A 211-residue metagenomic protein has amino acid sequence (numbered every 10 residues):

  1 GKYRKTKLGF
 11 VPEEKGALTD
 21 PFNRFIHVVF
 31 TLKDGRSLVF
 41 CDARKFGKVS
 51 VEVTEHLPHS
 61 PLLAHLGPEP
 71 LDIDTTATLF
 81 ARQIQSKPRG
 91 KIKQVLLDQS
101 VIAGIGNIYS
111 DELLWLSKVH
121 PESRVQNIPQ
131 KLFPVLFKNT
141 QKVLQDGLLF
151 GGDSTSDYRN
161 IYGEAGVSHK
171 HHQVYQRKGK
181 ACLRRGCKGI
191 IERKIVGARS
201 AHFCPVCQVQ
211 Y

Functional and structural regions predicted by a protein language model:
G1-A103, Y109-S110, L114-L116: Phosphate/anion-contacting hairpin/loop surfaces
L79-Y211: Basic, nucleic-acid-binding surfaces and adjacent catalytic neighborhoods in DNA/RNA-processing proteins
